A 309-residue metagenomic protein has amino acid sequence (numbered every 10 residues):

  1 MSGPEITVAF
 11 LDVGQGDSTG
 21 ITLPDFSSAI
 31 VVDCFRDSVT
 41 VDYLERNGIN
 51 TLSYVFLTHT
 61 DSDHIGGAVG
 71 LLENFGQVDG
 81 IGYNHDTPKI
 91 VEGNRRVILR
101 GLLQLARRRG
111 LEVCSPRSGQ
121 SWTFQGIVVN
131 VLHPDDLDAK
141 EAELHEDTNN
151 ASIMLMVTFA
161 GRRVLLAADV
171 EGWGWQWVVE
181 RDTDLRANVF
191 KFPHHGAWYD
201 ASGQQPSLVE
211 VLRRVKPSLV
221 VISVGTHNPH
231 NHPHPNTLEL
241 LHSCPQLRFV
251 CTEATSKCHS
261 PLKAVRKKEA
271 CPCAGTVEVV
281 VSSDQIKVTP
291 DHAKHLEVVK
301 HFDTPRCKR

Functional and structural regions predicted by a protein language model:
M1-T51, L111-V189, L262-K263, K268-R309: Core dinuclear metal-dependent hydrolase active-site scaffold
Q15, D37-V39, T60-G66, T87-V91 (+5 more regions): Active-site environment of divalent metal-dependent phosphoester hydrolases
S28-A29, F35-P88, R181-A197, K216-V220: Active-site metal-binding motif and surrounding structural segment of the metallo-beta-lactamase
D42-L44, G67-L71, W177-R181, Q205-R214 (+1 more regions): A short acidic, amphipathic alpha-helical/loop segment
L44, I65-F75, V91-G101, G203 (+1 more regions): Metal-dependent catalytic neighborhoods of phosphoester/phosphodiester hydrolases
N74-D79, L103-C114, L241-C251: Structural alpha-beta junctions
E92-Q120, F124: Conserved glycine-bearing catalytic or ligand-binding loops at nucleotide- and phosphate-handling centers of large
A187-Q204, E210-V215, L219-K263, A274: Internal alpha/beta domain cores that form substrate/cofactor-binding pockets in large enzymes and binding proteins
